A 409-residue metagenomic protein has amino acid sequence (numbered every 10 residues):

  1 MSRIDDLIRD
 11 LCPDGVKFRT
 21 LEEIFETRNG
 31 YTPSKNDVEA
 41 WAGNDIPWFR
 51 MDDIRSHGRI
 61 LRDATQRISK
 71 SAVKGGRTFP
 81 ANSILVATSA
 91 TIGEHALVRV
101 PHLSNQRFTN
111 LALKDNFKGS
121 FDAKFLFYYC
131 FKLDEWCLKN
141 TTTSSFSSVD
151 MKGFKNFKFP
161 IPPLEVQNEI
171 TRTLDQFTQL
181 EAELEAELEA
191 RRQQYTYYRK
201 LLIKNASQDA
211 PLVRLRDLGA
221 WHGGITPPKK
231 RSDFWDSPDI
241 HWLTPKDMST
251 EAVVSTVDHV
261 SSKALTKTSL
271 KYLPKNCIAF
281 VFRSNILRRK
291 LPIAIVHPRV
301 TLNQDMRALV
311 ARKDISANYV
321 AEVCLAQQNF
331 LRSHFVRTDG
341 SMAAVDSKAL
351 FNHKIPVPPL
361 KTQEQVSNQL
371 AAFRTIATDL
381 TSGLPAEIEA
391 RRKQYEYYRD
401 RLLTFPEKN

Functional and structural regions predicted by a protein language model:
M1, G15-K17, D122, K155-R192 (+4 more regions): Amphipathic alpha-helical segments
R3, I84-A87, K114, F131-T141 (+7 more regions): Long compositionally biased, domain-poor regions of proteins
I8-Y31, H57, N205-T226, G383 (+3 more regions): Non-catalytic DNA-recognition/assembly elements of restriction-modification systems
I24-D37, D52-A81, L218-R231, K246-K275: Sequence-specific dsDNA recognition surfaces
W41, S104, E187-K204, P298-L302 (+2 more regions): Short amphipathic alpha-helical linker/capping segments at the junctions of internal repeats and modular domains
R50-M51, A64-F131, T244, S261 (+1 more regions): A short beta-sheet element
D52, V149-K152, P163, Q208-A210 (+3 more regions): Structural preference for solvent-exposed beta-strand-turn elements and adjacent flexible terminal/loop segments within
L103-L111, T143-P162, V300-R307, T338-P358: A short glycine-rich beta-alpha junction/loop motif
